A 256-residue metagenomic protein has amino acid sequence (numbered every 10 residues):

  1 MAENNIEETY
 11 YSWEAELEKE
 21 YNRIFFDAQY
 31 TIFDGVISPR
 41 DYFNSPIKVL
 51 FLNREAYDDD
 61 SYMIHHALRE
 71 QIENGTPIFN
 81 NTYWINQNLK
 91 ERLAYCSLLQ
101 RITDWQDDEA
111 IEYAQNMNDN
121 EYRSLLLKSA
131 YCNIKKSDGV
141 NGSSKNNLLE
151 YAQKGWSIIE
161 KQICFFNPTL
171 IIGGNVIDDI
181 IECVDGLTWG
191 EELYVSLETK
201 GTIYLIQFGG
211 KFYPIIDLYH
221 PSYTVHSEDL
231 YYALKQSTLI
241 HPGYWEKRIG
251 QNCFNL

Functional and structural regions predicted by a protein language model:
A2-F166: A polyanion-binding, active-site-adjacent surface
A2-S12, N146-E160, D179-L256: C-terminal capping/extension of enzyme domains
Y42, I171, T188: Hydrophobic pocket/interface hotspot
K48-V49, T169-L170, P214: Beta-sheet entry/capping signal
N53, T169-I177: Glycine-rich anion-binding loop/nest that anchors nucleotide
D58, D178-D179: Glycine-rich nucleotide phosphate-binding loop and flanking beta-alpha elements of Rossmann-like dinucleotide-binding
Q115, I134, N175, Y219-S222: Acidic carboxylate-rich catalytic motifs and surrounding loops in phosphoryl-/glycosyl-chemistry enzymes
